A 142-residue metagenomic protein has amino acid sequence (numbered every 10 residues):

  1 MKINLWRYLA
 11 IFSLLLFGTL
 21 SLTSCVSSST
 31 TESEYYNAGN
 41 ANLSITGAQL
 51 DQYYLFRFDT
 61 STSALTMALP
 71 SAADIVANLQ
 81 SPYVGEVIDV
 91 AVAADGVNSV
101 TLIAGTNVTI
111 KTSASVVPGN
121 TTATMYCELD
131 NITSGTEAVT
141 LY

Functional and structural regions predicted by a protein language model:
K2-A10: Bacterial N-terminal signal peptides that target proteins for export
A10-L16: Hydrophobic helical h-region of N-terminal Sec-dependent signal peptides in bacterial secretory/periplasmic proteins
F17-S33: Bacterial Sec-dependent N-terminal signal peptides
S28-T106, S115-T121, C127-Y142: Exposed extracellular interaction/assembly regions and N-terminal maturation sites
T109-K111: A conserved acidic, glycine/proline-rich C-terminal tail/linker
